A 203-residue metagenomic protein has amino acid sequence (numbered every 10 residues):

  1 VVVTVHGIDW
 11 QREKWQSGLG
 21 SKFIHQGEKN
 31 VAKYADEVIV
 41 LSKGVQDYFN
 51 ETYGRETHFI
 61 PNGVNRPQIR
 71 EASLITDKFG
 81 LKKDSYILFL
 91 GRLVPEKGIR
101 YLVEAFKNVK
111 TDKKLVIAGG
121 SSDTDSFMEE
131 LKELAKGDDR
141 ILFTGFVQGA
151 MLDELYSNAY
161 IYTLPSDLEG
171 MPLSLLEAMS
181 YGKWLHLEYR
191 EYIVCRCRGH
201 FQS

Functional and structural regions predicted by a protein language model:
G20-V38: Membrane-proximal helix-turn-helix segments that form the acceptor-binding/catalytic region of lipid-linked
G44, G63: Carbohydrate-associated surface elements
D47, T111-R140, M151: Short, structured helix-loop element that forms part of the nucleotide-activated donor/catalytic region
I69-L81: A short helix/loop element that forms part of the nucleotide-sugar donor recognition site in Leloir-type
S85, F89, V94-N108, S126-E129: A conserved mid-protein helix/loop that constitutes part of the nucleotide-sugar donor-binding site
F146-V147, E154-A159: Short alpha-helical donor nucleotide-sugar binding micro-motif in glycosyltransferases
I161-T163: A short hydrophobic beta-strand element within the catalytic core of glycosyltransferases that build diverse glycans
D167: Aromatic "clamp/platform" in nucleotide-sugar-dependent glycosyltransferases that forms part of the donor/acceptor
